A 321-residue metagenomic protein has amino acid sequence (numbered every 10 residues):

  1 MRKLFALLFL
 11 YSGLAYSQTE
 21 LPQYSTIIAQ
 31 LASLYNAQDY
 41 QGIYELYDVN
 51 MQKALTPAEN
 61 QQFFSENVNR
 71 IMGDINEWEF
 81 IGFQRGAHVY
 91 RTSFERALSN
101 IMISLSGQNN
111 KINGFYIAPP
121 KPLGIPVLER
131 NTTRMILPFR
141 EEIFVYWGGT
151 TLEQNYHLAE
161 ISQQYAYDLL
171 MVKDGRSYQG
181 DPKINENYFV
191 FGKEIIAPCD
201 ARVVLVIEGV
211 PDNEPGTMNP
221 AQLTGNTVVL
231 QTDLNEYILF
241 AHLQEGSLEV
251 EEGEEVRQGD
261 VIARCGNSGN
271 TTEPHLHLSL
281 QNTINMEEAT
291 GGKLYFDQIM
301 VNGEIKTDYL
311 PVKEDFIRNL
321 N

Functional and structural regions predicted by a protein language model:
K3-S17: Sec-dependent N-terminal signal peptides
Y16-S33: Short, low-complexity N-terminal intrinsically disordered segments enriched in polar/charged residues
Y35-A54: Short, well-ordered alpha-helical segments enriched in acidic and aromatic residues
L46, N60-V89, S93-E194, P198 (+1 more regions): Polar/charged, compositionally biased leader and regulatory segments
Q154, N219-Q222, E249, E254 (+1 more regions): Acidic, glycine-rich catalytic/binding loops that coordinate metals and/or anionic ligands
F189, D200-Q244: Zn2+-dependent peptidoglycan hydrolase active-site motif and core
A201-V203, G253-C265: A structural signal for short beta-strand/turn segments enriched in small hydrophobics and glycine
E236-G259: Short histidine-centered loop motifs in beta-beta connectors
